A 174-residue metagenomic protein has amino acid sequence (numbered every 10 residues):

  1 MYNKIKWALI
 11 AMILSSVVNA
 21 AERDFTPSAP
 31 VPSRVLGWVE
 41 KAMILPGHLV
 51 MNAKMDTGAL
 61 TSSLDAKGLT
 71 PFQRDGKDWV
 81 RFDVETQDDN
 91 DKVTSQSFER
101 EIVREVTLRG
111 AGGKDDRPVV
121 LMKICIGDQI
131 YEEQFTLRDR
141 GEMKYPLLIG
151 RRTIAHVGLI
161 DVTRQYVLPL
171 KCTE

Functional and structural regions predicted by a protein language model:
M1-N3: N-terminal secretory signal peptides that target proteins for export/translocation
K6-S16: Bacterial N-terminal signal peptides
A20-E174: Pepsin/retropepsin-fold aspartyl endopeptidases
